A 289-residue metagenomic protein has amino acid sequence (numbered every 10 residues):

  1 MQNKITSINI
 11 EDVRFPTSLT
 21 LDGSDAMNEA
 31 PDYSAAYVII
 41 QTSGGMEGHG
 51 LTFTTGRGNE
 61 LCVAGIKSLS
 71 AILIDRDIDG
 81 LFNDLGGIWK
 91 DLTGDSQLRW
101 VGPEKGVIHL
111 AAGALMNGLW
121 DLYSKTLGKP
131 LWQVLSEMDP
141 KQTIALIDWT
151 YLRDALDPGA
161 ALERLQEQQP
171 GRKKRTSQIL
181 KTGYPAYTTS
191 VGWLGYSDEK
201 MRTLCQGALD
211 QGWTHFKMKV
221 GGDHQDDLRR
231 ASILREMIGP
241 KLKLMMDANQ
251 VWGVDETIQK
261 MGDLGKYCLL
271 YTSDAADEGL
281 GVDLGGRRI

Functional and structural regions predicted by a protein language model:
Q2-M245, N249-I258, G262-G265: N-terminal capping/lid subdomain adjacent to the active-site entrance of alpha/beta enzymes
W252, G279-V282: Catalytic P-loop NTPase motifs of RecA-like helicase/translocase cores
Y271-E278: Conserved small/polar residues in nucleotide/adenosyl-binding loops
D283-I289: Hydrophobic alpha-helical segments, chiefly the membrane-spanning helices and signal/signal-anchor peptides
